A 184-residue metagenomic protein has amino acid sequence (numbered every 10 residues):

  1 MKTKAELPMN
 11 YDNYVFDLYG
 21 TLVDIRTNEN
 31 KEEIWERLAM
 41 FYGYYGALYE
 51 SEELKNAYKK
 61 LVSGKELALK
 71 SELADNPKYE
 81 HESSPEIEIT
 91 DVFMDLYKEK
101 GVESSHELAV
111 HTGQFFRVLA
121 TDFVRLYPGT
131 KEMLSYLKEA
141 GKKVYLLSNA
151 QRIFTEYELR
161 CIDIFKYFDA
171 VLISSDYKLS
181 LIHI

Functional and structural regions predicted by a protein language model:
K2-N56: Active-site neighborhood of HAD-like aspartate-dependent phosphohydrolases
N28-K31, L159-D163: Short, glycine/charged-enriched secondary-structure capping and boundary segments
A39, Y45, Y49-Q114: A metal-dependent, Asp-based hydrolase signature
E107-L126, T130-R160, V171-S174: Substrate-recognition element of Asp-dependent hydrolases with the DxDx(T/V) motif
F165-D169: Conserved H-loop
D176-K178: Short, acidic/glycine-rich phosphate-metal binding loop used to engage nucleotide
I182-I184: Conserved small/polar residues in nucleotide/adenosyl-binding loops
